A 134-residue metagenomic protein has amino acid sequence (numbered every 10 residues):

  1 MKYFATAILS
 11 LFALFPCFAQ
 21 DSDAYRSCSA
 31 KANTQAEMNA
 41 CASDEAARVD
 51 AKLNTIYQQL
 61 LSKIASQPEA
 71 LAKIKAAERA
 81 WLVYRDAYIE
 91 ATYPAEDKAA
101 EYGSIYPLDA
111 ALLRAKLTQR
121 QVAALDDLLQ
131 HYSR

Functional and structural regions predicted by a protein language model:
M1-A5: Positively charged n-region of N-terminal signal peptides that target proteins for export
T6-I8, Y57: Sec-dependent N-terminal signal peptides
A13-C17: N-terminal signal peptide c-region/cleavage motif recognized by signal peptidases
F18-R134: N-terminal alpha-helical modules
